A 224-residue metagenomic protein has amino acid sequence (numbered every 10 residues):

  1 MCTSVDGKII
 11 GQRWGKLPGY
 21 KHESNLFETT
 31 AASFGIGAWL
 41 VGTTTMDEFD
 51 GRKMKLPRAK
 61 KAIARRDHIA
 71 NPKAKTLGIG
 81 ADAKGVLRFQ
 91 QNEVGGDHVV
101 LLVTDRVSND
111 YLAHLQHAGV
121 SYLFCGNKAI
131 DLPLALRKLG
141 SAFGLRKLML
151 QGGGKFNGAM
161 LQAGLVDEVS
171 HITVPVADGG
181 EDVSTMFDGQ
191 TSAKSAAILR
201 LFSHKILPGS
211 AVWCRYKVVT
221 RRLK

Functional and structural regions predicted by a protein language model:
M1-K224: Enzymes that bind and transform nitrogen-containing heteroaromatic metabolites
